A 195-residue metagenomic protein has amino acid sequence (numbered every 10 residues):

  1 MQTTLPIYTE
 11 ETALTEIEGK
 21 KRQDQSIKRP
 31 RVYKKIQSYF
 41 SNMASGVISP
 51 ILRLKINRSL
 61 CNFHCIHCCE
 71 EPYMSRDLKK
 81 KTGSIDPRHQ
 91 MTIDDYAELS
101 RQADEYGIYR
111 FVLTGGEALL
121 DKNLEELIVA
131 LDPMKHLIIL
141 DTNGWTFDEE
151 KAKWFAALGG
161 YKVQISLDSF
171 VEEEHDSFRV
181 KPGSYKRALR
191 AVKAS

Functional and structural regions predicted by a protein language model:
M1, I51, H89, K193-A194: Short intrinsically disordered, low-complexity coil segments enriched in acidic
M1-N57, E105: N-terminal [4Fe-4S]-dependent radical SAM core
Y8-T9, L14, C68, I139 (+1 more regions): Intrinsically disordered, low-complexity regulatory regions of eukaryotic regulatory proteins
Y39, P87, E174: Glycine-rich, flexible loop/turn motifs
G46-M91, Y106: Canonical Radical SAM [4Fe-4S] cluster-binding loop centered on the CxxxCxxC motif and its immediate flanking residues
N62, Y73-R76, L119, T146 (+1 more regions): Surface-exposed, flexible loop/turn segments at secondary-structure boundaries
I93-L113, D121-S195: Radical SAM/AdoMet-radical enzyme domain recognition
